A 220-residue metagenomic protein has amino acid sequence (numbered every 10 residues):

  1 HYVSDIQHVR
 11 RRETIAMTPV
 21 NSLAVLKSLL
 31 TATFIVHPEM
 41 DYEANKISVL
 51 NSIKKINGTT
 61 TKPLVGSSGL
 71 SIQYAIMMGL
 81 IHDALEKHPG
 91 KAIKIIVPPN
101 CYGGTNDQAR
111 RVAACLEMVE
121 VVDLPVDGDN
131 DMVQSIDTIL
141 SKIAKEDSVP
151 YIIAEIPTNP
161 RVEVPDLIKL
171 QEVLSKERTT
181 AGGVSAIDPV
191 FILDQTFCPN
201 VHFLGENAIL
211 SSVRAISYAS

Functional and structural regions predicted by a protein language model:
H1-T61: Conserved PLP-binding active-site segment in aminotransferase class I/II-type PLP enzymes
K62-S220: Conserved PLP-enzyme active-site core in the AAT-like
